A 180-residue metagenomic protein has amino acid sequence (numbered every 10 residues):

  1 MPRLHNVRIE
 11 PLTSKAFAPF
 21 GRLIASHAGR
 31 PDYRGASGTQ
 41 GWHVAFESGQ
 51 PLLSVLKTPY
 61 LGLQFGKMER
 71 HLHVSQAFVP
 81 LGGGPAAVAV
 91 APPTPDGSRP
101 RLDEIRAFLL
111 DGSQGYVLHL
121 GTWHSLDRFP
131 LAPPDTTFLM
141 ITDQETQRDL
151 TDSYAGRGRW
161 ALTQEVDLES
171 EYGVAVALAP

Functional and structural regions predicted by a protein language model:
M1-A107, Q147-L150, A155-P180: Non-catalytic, conserved peripheral segments adjacent to functional cores
R106, Q114, P134-T137: A short pocket-lining beta-strand/turn micro-motif at the edge of beta-sheets
L109-L126: Conserved metal-binding segment of the jelly-roll/cupin
T122-A155: A short beta-strand-loop micro-motif that forms or neighbors metal/cofactor- and ligand-binding patches at active-site
